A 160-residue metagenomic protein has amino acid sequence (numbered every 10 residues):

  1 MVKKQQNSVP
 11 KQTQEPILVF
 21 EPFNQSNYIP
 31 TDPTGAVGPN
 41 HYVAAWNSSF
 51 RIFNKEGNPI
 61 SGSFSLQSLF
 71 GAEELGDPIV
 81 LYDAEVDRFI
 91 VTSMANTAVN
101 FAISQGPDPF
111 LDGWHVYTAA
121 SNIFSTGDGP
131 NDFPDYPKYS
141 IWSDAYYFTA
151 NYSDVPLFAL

Functional and structural regions predicted by a protein language model:
M1-L160: C-terminal PAP-associated
